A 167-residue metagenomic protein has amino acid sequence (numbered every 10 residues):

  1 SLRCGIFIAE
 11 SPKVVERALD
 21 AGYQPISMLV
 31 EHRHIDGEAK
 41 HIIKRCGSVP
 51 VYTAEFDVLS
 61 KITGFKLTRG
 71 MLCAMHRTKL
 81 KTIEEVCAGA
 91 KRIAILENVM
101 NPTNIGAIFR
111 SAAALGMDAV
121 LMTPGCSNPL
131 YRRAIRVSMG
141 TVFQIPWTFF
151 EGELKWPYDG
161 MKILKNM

Functional and structural regions predicted by a protein language model:
S1-K66, K162: N-terminal positively charged helical leader segments and presequences
D20, L80-M167: RNA substrate-binding interface of SAM-dependent RNA methyltransferases
C73: Glycine-rich phosphate-binding loops that contact phosphosugars or nucleotide phosphates
H76-T78: Solvent-exposed residues in well-ordered beta-strands and their adjoining turns, especially edge/terminal strands
